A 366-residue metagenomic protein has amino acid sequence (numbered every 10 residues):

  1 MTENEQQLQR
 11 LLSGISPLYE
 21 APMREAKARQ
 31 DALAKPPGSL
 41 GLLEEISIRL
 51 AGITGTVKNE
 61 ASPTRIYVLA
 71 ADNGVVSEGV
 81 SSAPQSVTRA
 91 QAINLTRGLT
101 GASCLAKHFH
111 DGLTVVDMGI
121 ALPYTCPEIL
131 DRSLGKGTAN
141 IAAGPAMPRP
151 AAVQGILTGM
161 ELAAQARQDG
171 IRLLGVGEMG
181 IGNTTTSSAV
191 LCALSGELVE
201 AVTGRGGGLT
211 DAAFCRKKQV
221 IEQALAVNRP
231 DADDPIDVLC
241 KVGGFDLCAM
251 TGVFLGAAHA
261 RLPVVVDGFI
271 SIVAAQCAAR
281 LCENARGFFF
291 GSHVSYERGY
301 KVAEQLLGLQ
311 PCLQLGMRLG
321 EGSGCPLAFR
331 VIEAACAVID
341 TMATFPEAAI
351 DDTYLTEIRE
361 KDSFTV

Functional and structural regions predicted by a protein language model:
T2-V366: N-terminal loops that bind phosphate or other acidic moieties and the adjacent beta-alpha structural core
